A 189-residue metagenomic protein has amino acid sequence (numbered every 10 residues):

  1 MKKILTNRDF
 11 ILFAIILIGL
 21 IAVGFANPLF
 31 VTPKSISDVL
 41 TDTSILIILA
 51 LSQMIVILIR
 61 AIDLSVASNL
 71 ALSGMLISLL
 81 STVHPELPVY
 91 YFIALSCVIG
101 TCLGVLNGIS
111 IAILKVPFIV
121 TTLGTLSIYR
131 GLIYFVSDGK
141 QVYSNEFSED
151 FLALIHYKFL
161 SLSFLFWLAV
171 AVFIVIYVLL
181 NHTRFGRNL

Functional and structural regions predicted by a protein language model:
M1-I11, A22, V31: Transmembrane alpha-helical segments of polytopic membrane transport and secretion proteins
D9-A14, V39, I47, S68-L72 (+3 more regions): Hydrophobic alpha-helical transmembrane segments
L12-G24, Q53, C97, R130-G131 (+1 more regions): Hydrophobic core segments of alpha-helical transmembrane domains in multi-pass membrane transport and ion-translocation
A22-H84, I109-K115: Single transmembrane alpha-helix segments in multi-pass membrane proteins
I55, L79, C102-I113, L132-V136 (+1 more regions): Membrane-interface helix caps of multi-pass small-molecule transporters
P85-T125: Alpha-helical transmembrane segments within multi-pass membrane transporters and channels
F118-T183: Transmembrane helix-bundle core of multi-pass membrane transporters and related energy-transducing complexes
F185-L189: Short cytoplasmic-facing helical segments at TM-TM junctions of multi-pass membrane proteins
